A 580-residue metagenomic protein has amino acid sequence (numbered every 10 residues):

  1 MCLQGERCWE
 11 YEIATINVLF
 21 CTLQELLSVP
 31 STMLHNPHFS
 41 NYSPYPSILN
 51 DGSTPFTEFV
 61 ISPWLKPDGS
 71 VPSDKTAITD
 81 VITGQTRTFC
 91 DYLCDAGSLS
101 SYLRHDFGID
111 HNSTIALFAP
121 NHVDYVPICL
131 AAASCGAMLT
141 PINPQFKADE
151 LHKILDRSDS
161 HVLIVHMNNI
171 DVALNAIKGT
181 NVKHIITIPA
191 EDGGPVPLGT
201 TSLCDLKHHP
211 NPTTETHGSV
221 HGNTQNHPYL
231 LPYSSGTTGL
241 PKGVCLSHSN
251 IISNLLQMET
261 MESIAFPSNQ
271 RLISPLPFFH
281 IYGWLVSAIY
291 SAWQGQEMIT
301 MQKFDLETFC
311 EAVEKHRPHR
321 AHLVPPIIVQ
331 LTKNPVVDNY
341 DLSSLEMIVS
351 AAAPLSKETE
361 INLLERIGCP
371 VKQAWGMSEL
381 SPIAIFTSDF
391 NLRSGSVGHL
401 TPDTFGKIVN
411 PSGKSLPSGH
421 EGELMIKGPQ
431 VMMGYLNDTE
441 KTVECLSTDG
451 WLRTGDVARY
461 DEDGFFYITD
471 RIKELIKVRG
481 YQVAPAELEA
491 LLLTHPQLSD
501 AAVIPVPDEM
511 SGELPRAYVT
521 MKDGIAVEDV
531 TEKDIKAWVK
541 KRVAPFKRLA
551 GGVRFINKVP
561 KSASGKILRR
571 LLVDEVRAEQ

Functional and structural regions predicted by a protein language model:
C2-D106, H111, E191-L198, H217-S219 (+3 more regions): N-lobe entry segment of adenylate-forming
I16-T22, L26-P30, S134-H209, M521-D523: Structural core segment of the AMP-binding/adenylate-forming
V81-Q85, Y102-D149, Q482: Conserved AMP-binding/adenylate-forming
T86-C90, Y229-L256: Conserved AMP-binding A3 loop
Y125, F146, V165, A321 (+6 more regions): AMP-binding/adenylate-forming catalytic core of the ANL superfamily
N211-Y233, L240, A265-R271: Conserved pre-ATP/AMP-binding loop-to-beta segment of ANL
I252-R271, F279-R320, K333-N334: Conserved AMP-binding/adenylation subdomain of ANL enzymes
P318-L323, N334-R393, F405: Gly/Ser/Thr-rich phosphate-binding loop
